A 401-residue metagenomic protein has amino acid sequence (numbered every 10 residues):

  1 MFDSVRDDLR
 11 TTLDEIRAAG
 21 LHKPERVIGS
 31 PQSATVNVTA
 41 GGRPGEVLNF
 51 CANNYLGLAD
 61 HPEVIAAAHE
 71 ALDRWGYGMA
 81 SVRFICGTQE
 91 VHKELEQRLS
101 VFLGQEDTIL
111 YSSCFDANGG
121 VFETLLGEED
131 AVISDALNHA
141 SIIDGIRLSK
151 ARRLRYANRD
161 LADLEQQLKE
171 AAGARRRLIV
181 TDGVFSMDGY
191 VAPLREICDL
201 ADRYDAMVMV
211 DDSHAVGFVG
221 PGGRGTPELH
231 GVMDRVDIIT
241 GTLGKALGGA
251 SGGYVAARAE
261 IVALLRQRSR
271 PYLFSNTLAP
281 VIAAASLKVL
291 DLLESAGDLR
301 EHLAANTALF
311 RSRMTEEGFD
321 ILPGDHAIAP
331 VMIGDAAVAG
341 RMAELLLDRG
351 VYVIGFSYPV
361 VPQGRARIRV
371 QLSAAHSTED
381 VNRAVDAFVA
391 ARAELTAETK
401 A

Functional and structural regions predicted by a protein language model:
R6-Y77, A206: N-terminal "arm"/small-domain region of PLP-dependent enzymes with the aminotransferase-like
N54, L154, N158-V210: Active-site phosphate-binding strand-loop segment of PLP-dependent enzymes
L58, P62, A66-E70, R74 (+3 more regions): PLP-dependent enzyme catalytic core of the Aspartate aminotransferase-like
I65-S113: Conserved N-terminal alpha-helix of the aminotransferase class I/II PLP-enzyme fold
V121-A140: Conserved PLP-anchoring active-site segment centered on the Schiff-base-forming lysine
E128, L148-K150, Y204, R235: Short, structured coil segments at secondary-structure junctions
Y204-M207, H214, V219-D325, A337: Active-site C-terminal subdomain of aminotransferase-like
E301-F310, T315-G350, V360, G364-R365 (+1 more regions): Conserved PLP-binding catalytic core of the aspartate aminotransferase-like
